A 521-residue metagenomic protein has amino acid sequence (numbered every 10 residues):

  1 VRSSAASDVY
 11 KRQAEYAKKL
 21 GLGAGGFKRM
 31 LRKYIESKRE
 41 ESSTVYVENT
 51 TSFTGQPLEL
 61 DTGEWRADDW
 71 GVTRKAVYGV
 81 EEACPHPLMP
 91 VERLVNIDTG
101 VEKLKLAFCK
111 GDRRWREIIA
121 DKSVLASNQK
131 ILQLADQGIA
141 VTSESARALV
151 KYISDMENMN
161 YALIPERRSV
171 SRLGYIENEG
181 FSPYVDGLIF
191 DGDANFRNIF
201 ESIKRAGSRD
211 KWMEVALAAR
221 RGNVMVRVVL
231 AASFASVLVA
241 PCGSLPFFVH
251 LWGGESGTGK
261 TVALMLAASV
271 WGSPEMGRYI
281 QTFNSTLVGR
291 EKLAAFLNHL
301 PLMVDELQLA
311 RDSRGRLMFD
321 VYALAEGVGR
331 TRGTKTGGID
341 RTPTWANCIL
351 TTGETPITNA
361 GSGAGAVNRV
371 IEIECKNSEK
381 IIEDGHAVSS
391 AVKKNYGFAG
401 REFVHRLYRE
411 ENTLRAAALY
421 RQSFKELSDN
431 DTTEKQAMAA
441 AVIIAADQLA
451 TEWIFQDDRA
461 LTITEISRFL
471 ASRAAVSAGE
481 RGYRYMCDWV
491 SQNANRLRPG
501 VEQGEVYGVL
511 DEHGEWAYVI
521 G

Functional and structural regions predicted by a protein language model:
V1-A6, Y10: Single conserved hydrophobic/aromatic residue that forms the stacking wall/gate of nucleotide- or nucleobase-binding
Q13: Terminal peptide-recognition signature
G23-K103, C109-F190, T286, A294-F296 (+6 more regions): Extended alpha-helical interface modules used as scaffolds for assembling large macromolecular complexes
L188-M276, A440: P-loop NTPase catalytic core of nucleic-acid-dependent motor ATPases
A219-R227, W252-S256, G289-L293, A310 (+3 more regions): Alpha-helix N-cap/helix-initiation motif
L251-G254, T282-F283, V304-E306, T351-G353: Short His-Asn-centered micro-motif
L266-M303, L307-R314: AAA+/P-loop NTPase substrate/partner-engagement loops
